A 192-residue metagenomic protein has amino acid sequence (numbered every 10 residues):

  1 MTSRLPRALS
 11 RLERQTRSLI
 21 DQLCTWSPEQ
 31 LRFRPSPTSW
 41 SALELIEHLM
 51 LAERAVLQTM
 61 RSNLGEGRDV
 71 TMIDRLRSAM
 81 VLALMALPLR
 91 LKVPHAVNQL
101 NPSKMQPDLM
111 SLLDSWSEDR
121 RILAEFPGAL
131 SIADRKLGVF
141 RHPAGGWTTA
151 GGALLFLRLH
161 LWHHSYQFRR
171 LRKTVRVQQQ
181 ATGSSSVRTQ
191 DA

Functional and structural regions predicted by a protein language model:
M1, L19-I20, S103, V139: A short alpha-helix capping/helix-coil boundary motif
M1-L5, M105, G146-A150: A short, mixed-charge helix-start or loop-turn motif at secondary-structure junctions
T2-S39: An N-terminal domain-cap segment
L5, L9-L12, A42, L112-W116 (+2 more regions): Hydrophobic packing residues in well-ordered alpha-helices of helical domains and bundles
R7-S10, R14, D21, Q58 (+5 more regions): Charged/polar, solvent-exposed surface patches and flexible loops
R11, Q15, V81-D134: Acidic/histidine-rich alpha-helical segments that form the ligand environment of transition-metal centers
D21-Q30, R90-Q99, A133-R141: Short alpha-helical hairpin
F33-A86, R121, E125-D191: Short, contiguous alpha-helical
